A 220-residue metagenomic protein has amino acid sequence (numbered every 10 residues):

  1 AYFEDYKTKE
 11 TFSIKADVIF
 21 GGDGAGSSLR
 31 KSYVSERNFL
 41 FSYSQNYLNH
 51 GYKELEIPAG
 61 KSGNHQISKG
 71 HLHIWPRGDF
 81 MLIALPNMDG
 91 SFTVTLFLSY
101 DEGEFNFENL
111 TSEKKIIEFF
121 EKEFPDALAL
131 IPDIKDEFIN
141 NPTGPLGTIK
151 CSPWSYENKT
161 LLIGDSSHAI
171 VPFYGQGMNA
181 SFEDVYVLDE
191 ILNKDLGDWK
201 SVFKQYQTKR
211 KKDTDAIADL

Functional and structural regions predicted by a protein language model:
E4-L146, K150-Y156: Conserved FAD-binding catalytic core of PHBH/FMO-like flavoproteins
G21, L55, P142-L220: Conserved mid-domain beta->alpha element of the FAD-binding
